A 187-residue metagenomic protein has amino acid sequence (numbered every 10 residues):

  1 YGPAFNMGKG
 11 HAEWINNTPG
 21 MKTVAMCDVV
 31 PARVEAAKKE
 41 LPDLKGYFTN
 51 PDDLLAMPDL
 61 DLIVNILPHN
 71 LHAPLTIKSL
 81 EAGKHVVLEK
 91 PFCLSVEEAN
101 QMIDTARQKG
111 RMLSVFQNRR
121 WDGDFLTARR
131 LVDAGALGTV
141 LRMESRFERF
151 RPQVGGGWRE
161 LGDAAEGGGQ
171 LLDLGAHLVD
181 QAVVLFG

Functional and structural regions predicted by a protein language model:
Y1-P42: N-terminal Rossmann-like dinucleotide-binding module
A4-M7, R111-M112, R119-G187: Predominantly a Rossmann-like dinucleotide-binding segment in NAD(P)-dependent oxidoreductases
T18, L41, M57-P58, D122: Acidic-histidine catalytic/liganding microenvironments
G20, D43, D59, A136-T139: Glycine-centered tight turns that cap/initiate beta-strands
M21-A25, D61-I63, G168-G169: Short active-site oxyanion
K45-T105: Beta-loop-alpha module in the N-terminal Rossmann-like domain of NAD(P)-dependent dehydrogenases, especially those
L71, P91, S114-Q117, W121: Rossmann-like NAD(P)(H) cofactor-binding subdomain of soluble oxidoreductases
L88, L94, L113-V115, E144: Hydrophobic residues in well-ordered beta-strands that form the structural core
